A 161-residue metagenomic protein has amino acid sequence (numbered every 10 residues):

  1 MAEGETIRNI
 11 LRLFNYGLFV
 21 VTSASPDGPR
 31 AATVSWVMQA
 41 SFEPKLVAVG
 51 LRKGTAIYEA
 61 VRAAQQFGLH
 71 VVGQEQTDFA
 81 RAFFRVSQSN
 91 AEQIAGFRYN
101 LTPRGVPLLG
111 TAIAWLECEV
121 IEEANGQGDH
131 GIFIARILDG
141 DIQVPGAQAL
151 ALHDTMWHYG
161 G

Functional and structural regions predicted by a protein language model:
M1-G161: Basic, polyanion-binding surface patches
